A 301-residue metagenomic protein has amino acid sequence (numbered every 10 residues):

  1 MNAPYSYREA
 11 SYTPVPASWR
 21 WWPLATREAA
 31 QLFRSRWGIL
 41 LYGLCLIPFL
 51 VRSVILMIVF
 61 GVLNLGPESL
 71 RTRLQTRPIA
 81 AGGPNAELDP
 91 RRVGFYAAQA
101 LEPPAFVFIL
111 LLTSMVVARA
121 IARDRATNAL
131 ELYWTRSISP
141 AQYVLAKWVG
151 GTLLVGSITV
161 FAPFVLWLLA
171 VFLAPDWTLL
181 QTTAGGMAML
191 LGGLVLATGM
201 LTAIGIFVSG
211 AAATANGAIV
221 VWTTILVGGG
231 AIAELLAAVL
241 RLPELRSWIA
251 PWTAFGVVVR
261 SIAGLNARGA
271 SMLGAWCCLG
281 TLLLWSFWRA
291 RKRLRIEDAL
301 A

Functional and structural regions predicted by a protein language model:
M1-A25: Short, membrane-interfacial amphipathic segments enriched in basic
N2, S11, I58-Y96, N216-I296 (+1 more regions): Terminal transmembrane helical anchor/hairpin motif
E9-Y12, T72, D89-A105, L145-I206 (+2 more regions): Secretory targeting signals
A17-W19, T26-L44: Membrane-interface helix starts
R36-L63, V107-S114, W222-I232: Hydrophobic alpha-helical transmembrane segments of multi-pass membrane transport/permease proteins
Y96-R123: Long, hydrophobic alpha-helical segments
L110-V117, V165, A203-F207, S286 (+1 more regions): Hydrophobic/aromatic residues in alpha-helical transmembrane segments
A120-T152: Helix-loop-helix units of permease transmembrane domains in multi-pass membrane transporters, especially ABC
